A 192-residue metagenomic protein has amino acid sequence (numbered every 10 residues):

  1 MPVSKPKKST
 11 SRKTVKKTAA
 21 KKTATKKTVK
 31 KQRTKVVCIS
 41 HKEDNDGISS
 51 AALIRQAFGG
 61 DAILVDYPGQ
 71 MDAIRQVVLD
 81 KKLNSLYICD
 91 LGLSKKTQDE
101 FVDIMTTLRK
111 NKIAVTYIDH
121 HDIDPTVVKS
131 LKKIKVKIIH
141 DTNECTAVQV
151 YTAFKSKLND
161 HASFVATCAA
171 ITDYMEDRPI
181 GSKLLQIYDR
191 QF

Functional and structural regions predicted by a protein language model:
M1-K8: N-terminal acidic, proline/glycine-rich, low-complexity intrinsically disordered segments
P2, K16, K26-R190: Replace "Mg2+/Mn2+-dependent" with "divalent metal-dependent
K8, K13-V15: Low-complexity, intrinsically disordered segments with a bias for serine/threonine
